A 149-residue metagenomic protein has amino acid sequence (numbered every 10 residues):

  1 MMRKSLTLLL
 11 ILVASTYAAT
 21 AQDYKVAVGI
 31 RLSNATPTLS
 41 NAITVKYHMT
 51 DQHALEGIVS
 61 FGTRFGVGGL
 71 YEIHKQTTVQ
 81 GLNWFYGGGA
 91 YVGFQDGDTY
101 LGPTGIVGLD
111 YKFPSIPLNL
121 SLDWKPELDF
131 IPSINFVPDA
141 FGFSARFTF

Functional and structural regions predicted by a protein language model:
M1-K25: Cleavable N-terminal export/targeting peptides
S5-L6, A27, H48, T148: Residue-level detector of intrinsically disordered/flexible regions characterized by low predicted structural confidence
L9-L10, P37, Q52, I131: A periodicity- and composition-biased signal for non-globular, repetitive helical segments
T20-T63: Short glycine/proline- and aromatic-enriched beta-strand/turn motifs that initiate or cap beta-hairpins
Y24, I30-L32, G69-I73, W124 (+1 more regions): Secondary-structure boundary/capping motif
Y24-V26, P37-N41, F61-V67, L82 (+2 more regions): Residues that define the transmembrane beta-barrel architecture of outer-membrane proteins
Y47-W124: Gram-negative (and chloroplast) outer-membrane scaffold detector with strong preference for beta-barrel transmembrane
P114-F149: Predominantly the C-terminal beta-signal and adjacent terminal strand-loop region of outer-membrane beta-barrel
